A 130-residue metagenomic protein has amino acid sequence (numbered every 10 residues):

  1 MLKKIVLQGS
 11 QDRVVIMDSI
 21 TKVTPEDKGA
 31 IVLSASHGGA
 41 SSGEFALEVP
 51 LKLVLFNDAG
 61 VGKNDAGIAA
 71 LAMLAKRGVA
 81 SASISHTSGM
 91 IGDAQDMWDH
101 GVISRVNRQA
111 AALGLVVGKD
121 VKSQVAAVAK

Functional and structural regions predicted by a protein language model:
M1-K130: Residues that scaffold, gate, or flank divalent-cation-dependent active/transport sites
